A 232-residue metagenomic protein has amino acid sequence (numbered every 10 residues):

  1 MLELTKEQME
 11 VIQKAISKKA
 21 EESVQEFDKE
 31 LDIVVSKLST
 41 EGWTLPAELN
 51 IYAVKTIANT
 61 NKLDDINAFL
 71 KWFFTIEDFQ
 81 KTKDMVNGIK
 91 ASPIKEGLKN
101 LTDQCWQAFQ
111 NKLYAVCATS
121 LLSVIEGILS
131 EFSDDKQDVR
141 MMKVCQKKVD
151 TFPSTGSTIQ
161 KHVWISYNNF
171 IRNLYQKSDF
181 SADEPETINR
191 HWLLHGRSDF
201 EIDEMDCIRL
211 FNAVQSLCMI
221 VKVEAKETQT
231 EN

Functional and structural regions predicted by a protein language model:
M1-G88: Internal, Lys/Arg-enriched amphipathic helical interaction segments that engage polyanionic partners
L2-T5, V11, N87, S92 (+2 more regions): N-terminal start-of-domain structural block
A15-K18, E22, K37, E41 (+7 more regions): Surface-exposed polar/charged interaction patches
I66, D78-K81, L101, I159-Y167 (+2 more regions): Alpha-helical structural motif
T82-I89, L98-C105, N189-H195: Glycine-rich, often proline-containing surface loops adjacent to acidic residues and nearby aromatics that form
I89-G97, V149-I188: Short, mixed-charge amphipathic alpha-helical segments
A91-G156: Amphipathic alpha-helical interface elements
R172-N232: Charge-enriched, short contiguous segments at helix-coil
